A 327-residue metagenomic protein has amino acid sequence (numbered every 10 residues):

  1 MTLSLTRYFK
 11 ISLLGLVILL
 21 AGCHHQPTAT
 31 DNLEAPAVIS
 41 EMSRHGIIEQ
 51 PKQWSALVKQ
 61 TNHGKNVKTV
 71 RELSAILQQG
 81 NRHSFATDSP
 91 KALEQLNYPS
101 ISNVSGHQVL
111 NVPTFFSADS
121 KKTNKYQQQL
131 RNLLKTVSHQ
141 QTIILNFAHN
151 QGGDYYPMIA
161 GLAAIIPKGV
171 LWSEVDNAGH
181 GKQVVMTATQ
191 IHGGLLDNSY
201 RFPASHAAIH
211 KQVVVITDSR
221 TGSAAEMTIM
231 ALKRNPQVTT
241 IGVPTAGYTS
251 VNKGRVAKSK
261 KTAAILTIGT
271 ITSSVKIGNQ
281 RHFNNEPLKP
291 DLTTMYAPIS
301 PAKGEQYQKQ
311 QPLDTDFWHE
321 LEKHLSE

Functional and structural regions predicted by a protein language model:
T2-S12: Bacterial N-terminal signal peptides that target proteins for export
L20-G22: C-terminal motif of bacterial Sec signal peptides marking the signal peptidase cleavage site
Q26-Q50, S102-V109, T142, Q151-E327: C-terminal "post-core" interaction segments
R44-S105: Extended, small/polar residue-biased N-terminal targeting/export presequences and adjacent propeptide/linker tracts
E94-I101, L130-L134, S199-P203: Short, charged beta->alpha transition segments
N97-Q127: STAS-typified acidic loop motif
S120-Q141: A short, well-ordered alpha-helical element
L145: P-loop NTPase catalytic core of nucleic-acid-dependent motor ATPases
